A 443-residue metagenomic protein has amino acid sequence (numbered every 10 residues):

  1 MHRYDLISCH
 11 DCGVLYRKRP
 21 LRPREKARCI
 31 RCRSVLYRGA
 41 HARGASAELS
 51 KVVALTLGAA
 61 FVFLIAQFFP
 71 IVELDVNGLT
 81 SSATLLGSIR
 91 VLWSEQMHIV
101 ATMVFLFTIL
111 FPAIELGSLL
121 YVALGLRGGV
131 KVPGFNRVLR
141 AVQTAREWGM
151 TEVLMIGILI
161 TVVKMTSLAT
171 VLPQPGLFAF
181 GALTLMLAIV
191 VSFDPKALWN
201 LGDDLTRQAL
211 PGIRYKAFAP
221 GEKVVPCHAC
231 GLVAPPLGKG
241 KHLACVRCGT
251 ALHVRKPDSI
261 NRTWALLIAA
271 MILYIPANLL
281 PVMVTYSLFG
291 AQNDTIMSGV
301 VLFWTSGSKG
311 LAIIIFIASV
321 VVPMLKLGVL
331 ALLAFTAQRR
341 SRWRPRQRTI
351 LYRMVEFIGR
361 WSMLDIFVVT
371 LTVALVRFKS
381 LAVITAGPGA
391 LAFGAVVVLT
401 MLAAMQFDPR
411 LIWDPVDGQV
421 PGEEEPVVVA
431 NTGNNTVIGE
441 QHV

Functional and structural regions predicted by a protein language model:
M1-V443: Long C-terminal interaction/binding lobes of large macromolecular proteins
